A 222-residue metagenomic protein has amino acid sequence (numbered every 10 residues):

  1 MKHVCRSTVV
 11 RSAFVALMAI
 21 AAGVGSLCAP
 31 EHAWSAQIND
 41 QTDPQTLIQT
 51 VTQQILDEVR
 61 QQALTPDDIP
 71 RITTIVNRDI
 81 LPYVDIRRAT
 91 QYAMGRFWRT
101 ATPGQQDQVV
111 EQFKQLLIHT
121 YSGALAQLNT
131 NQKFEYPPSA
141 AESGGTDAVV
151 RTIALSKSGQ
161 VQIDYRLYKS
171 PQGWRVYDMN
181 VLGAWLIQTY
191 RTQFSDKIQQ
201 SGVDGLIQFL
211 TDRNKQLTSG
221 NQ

Functional and structural regions predicted by a protein language model:
K2-I20: Bacterial N-terminal signal peptides that target proteins for export
I20-H32: C-terminal segment of classical bacterial N-terminal signal peptides
A33-Q37: C-terminal segment of N-terminal export signals and the immediately downstream linker at the start of the mature
I38-Y121: Early exported N-terminus immediately downstream of N-terminal targeting peptides
F113, A140, I153-S156, L167-K169 (+1 more regions): A mature extracytoplasmic/lumenal domain signature
H119-V161, R213-Q222: Surface-exposed, charged secondary-structure patches
Q160-Q188: Short beta-strand edge/turn micro-motifs at domain boundaries
V181-Q222: Low-complexity, intrinsically disordered terminal/linker segments enriched in charged and Gly/Pro repeats
